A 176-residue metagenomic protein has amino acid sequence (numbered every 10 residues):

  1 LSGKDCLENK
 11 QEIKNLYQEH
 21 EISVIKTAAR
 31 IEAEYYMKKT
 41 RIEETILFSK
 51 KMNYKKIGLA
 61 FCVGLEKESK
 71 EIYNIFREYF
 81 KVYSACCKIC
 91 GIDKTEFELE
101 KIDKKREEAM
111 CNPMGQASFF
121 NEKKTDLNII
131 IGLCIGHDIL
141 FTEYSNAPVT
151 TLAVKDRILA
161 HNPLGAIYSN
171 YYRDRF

Functional and structural regions predicted by a protein language model:
L1-K56, V63-K67: Electropositive, gly/pro-rich neighborhoods at or near active sites that engage anionic ligands
T40, E108-E122, L133-I135: Active-site glycine-rich loop that binds ribose-phosphate moieties when present
F48-E78, V82-K88: Extracellular-facing segments of soluble proteins and assemblies that are Gly/Ser/Thr-biased and enriched in aromatics
E71-Q116: Long, charge-dense
E78-Y79, Y144-P148: Short, structured coil segments at secondary-structure junctions
Q116-D126, G136-T142, H161: Intrinsically disordered, low-complexity, charge-dense segments enriched in Lys/Arg and Glu/Asp interspersed
N146-F176: Short, flexible loop segments at boundaries between secondary-structure elements
